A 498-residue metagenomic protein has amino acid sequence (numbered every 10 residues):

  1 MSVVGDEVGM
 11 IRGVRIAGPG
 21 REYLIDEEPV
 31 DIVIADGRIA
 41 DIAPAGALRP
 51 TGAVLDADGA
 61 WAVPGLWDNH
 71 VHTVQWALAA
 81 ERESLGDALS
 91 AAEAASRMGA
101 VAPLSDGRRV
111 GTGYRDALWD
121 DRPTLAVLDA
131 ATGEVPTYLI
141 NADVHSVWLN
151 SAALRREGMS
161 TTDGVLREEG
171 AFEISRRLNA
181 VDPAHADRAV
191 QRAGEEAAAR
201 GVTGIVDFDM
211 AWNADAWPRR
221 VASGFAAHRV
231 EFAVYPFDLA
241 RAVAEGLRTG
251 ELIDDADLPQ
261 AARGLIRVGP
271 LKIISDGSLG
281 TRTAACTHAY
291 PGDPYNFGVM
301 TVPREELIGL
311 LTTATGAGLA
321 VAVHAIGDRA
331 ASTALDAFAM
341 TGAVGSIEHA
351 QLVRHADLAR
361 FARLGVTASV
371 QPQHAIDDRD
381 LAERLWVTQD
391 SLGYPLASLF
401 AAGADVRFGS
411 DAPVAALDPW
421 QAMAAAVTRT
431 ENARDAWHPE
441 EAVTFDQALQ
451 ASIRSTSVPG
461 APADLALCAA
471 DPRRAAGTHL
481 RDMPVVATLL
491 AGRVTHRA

Functional and structural regions predicted by a protein language model:
D6-R248, G280-A330, V344, N432 (+2 more regions): Divalent metal-binding segments
I32-V33, I273, T488: Short aromatic-centered micro-motifs
H72, L265-T283, V366-A375: Non-cysteine beta-strand/loop elements that form the S-adenosyl-L-methionine
R156, S223-G224, L247-G250, A339-T341 (+3 more regions): Short, hinge-like loop/turn segments at secondary-structure boundaries
R220-F225, A256-R263, F361-G365: Acidic (Asp/Glu)-rich catalytic clusters
H228-L271, G345-Q351, H355, L381-V406: Phosphate/diphosphate-binding loops
L311-A322, I326-G345, H349-A350, H355-A359 (+3 more regions): His/Asp/Glu-enriched, well-ordered alpha-helical/loop segment that forms or immediately abuts the divalent-metal
P472-H479: Short, Lys/Arg- and Gly-enriched loop/turn segments at beta-strand edges
